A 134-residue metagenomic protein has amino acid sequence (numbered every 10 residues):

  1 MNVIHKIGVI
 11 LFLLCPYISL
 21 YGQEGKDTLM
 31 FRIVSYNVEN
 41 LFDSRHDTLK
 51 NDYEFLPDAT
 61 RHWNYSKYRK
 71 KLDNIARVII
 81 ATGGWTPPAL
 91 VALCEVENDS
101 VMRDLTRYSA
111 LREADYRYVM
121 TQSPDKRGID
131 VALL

Functional and structural regions predicted by a protein language model:
M1-T28: Bacterial Sec-dependent N-terminal signal peptides
L20-L133: N-terminal, active-site-proximal structural segment of metallo-dependent hydrolase catalytic domains
